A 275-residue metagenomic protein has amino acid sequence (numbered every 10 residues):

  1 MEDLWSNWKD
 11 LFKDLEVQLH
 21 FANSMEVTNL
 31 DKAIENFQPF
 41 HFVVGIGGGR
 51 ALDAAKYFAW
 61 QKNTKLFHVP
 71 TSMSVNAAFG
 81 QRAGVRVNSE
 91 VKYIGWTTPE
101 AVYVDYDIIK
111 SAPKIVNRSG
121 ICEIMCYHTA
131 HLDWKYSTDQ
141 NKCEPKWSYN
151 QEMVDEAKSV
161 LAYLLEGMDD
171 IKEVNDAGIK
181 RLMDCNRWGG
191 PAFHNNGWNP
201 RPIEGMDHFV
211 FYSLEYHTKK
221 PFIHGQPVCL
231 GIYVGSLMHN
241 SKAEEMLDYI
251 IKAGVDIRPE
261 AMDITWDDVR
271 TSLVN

Functional and structural regions predicted by a protein language model:
M1-F42: ATP/NTP phosphate-donor binding region
F37-F58, K62-M73: A short, small-residue-rich loop immediately preceding and capping a beta-strand
I46, V75-F79, M246: Active-site histidine-anchored catalytic micro-motif
W60-S159: A glycine/threonine-rich phosphate-anchoring loop and its flanking beta-alpha core in nucleotide/phosphate-binding
C122-I124, D133, S137, N141-C143 (+1 more regions): C-terminal charged capping/lid subdomain of soluble metabolic enzymes
Y149-K252, E260: Active-site segments that bind and position negatively charged phosphate/pyrophosphate groups
